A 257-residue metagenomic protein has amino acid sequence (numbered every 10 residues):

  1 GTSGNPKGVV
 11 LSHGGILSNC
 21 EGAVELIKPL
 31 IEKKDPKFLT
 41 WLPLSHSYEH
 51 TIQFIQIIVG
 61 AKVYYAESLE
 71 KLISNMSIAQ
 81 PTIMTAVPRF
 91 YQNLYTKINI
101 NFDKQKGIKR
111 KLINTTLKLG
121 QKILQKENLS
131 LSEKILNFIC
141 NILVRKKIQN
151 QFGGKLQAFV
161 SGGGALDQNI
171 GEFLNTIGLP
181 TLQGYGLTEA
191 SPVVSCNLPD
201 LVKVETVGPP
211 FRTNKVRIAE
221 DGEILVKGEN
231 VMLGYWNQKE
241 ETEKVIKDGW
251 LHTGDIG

Functional and structural regions predicted by a protein language model:
G1-C20: Conserved AMP-binding A3 loop
G8, N19-E25, N93-I98, Q168-E172 (+1 more regions): Adenylate-forming
H13, N175-P180, L187-E205, Q238-E241: Active-site loops of AMP-binding adenylate-forming
L17-K37, L44-R145, K155: Conserved AMP-binding/adenylation subdomain of ANL enzymes
W41-H46, G163-A165: Conserved AMP-binding
N169-G171, L198, G208, L233-N237: Active-site glycine/GP-rich loop and adjacent strand/helix microenvironment that borders small-molecule binding pockets
P210-G257: Conserved ATP-binding/catalytic segment of the ANL
